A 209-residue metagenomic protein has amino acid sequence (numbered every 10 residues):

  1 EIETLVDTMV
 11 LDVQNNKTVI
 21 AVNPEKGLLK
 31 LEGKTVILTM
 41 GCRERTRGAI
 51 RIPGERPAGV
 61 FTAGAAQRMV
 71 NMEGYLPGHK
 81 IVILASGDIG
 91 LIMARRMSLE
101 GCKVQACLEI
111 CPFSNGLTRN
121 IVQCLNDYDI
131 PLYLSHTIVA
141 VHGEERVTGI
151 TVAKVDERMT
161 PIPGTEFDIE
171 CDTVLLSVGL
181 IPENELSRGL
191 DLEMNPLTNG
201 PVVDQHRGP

Functional and structural regions predicted by a protein language model:
E1-P209: Residues forming the flavin
